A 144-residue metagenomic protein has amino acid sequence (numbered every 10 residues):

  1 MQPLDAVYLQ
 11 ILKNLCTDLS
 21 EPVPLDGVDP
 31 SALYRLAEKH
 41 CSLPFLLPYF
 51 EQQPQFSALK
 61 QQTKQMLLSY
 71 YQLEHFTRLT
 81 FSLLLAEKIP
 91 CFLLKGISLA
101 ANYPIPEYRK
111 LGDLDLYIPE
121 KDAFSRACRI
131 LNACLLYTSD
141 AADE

Functional and structural regions predicted by a protein language model:
P3-L9, K13, T17-K95: Helical scaffold of the NTase/Pol beta-like nucleotidyltransferase catalytic core
E38, D143-E144: Residue-level marker of positions within ordered structural domains that often coincide with functionally constrained
L79-L114, I118-R129: Active-site nucleotide-donor binding segment shared across nucleotidyl transfer reactions
Y137-A142: Conserved small/polar residues in nucleotide/adenosyl-binding loops
